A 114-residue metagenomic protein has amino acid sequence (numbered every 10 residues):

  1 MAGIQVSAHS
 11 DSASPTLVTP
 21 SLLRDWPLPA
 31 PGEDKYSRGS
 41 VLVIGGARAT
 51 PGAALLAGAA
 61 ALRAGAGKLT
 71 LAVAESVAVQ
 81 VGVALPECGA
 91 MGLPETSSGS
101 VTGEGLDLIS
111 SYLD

Functional and structural regions predicted by a protein language model:
M1-D114: Small-residue (G/A/S/T)-rich helix-start motifs and N-terminal tracts that mark the onset
